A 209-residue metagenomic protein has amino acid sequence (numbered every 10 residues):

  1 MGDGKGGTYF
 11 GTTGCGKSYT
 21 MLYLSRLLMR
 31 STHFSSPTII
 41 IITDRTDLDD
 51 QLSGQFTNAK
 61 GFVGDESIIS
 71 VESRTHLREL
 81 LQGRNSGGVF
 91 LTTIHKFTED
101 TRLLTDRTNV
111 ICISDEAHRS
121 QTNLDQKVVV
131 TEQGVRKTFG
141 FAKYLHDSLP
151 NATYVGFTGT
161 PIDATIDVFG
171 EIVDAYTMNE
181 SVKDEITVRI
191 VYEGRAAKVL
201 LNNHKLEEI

Functional and structural regions predicted by a protein language model:
D3-F10, T20-L52: Conserved SF1/SF2 helicase motif Ia
T8, T38, D49, S53 (+1 more regions): Conserved RecA-like helicase motor-core motifs
T13: The conserved Walker
K17: Conserved lysine of the Walker
E72-F90, L103-R107: Conserved motor-coupling elements within RecA-like helicase/translocase cores
F90-T92, C112-I113, T153-T158: Structural recognition of the conserved hydrophobic beta-strand(s) that form the central parallel beta-sheet of P-loop
T105-T153: SF2 helicase catalytic motif II
I166-I209: Interdomain helical connector at the RecA1-RecA2 junction of SF1/SF2 helicase-like NTPases
